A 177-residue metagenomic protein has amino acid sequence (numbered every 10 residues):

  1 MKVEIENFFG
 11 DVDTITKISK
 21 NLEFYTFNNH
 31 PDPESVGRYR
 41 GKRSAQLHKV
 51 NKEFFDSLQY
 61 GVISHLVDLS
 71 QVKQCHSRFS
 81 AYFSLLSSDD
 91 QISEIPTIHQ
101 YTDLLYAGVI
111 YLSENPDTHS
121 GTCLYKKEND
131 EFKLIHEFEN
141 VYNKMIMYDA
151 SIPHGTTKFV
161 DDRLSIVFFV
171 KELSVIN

Functional and structural regions predicted by a protein language model:
K2-S84, I92-I95: Non-heme Fe(II)/2-oxoglutarate
L85-N177: Catalytic core of non-heme Fe(II) oxygenases with the double-stranded beta-helix
